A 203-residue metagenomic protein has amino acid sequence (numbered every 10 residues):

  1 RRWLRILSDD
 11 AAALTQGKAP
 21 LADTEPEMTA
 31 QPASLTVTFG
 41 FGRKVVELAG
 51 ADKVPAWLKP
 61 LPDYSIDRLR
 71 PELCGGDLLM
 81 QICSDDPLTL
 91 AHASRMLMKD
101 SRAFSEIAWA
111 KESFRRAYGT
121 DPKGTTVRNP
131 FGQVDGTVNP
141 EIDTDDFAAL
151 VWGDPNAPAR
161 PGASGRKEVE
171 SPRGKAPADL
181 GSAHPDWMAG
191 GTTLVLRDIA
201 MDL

Functional and structural regions predicted by a protein language model:
R1-L203: Long, histidine/aromatic-enriched segments associated with O2/redox biology
